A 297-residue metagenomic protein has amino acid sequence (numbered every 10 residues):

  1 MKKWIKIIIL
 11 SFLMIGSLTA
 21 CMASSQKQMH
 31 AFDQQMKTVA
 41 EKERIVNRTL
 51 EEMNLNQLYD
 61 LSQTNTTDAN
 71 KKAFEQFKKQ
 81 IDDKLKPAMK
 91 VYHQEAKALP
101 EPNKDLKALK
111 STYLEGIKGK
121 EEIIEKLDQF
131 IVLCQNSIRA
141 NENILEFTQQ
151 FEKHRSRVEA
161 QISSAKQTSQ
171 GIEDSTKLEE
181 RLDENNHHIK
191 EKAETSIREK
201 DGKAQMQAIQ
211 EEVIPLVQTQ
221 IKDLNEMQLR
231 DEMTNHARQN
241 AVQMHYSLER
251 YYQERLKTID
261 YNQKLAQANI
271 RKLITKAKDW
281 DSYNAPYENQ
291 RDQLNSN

Functional and structural regions predicted by a protein language model:
M1-I8: Bacterial N-terminal signal peptides that target proteins for export
S17-A20: C-terminal motif of bacterial Sec signal peptides marking the signal peptidase cleavage site
M22-S25: Bacterial signal peptide processing site
Q34, E41, I45-T49, K72-K84: Extended, charged helical scaffold/adaptor regions
Q35-T66, G116-Q220, M233-N297: C-terminal amphipathic alpha-helix
Q57-Q129: Post-signal peptide N-terminal segment of secreted/secretory-pathway proteins
